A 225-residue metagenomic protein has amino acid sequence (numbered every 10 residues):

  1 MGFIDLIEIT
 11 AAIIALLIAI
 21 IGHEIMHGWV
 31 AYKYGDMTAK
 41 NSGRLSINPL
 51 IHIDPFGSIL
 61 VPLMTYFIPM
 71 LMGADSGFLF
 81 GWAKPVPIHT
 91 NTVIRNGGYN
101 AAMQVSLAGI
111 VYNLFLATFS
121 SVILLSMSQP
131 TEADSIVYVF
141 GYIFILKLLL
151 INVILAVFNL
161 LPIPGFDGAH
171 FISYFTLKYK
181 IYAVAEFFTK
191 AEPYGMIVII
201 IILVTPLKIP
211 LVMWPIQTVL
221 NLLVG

Functional and structural regions predicted by a protein language model:
M1-G225: Hydrophobic transmembrane alpha-helices and their immediate loop junctions in multi-pass integral membrane proteins
